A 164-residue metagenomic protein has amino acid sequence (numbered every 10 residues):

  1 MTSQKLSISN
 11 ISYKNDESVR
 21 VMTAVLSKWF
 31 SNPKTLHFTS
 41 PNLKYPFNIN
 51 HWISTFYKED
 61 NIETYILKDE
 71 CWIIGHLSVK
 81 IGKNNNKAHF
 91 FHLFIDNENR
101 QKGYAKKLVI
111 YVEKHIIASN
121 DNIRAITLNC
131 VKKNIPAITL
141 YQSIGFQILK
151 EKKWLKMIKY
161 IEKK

Functional and structural regions predicted by a protein language model:
S3-H92, D96-E98, V109-Y111, H115 (+2 more regions): Acetyl-CoA-dependent GNAT
T55-Y57, V112, R124-T127, T139: A general structural signal for short secondary-structure boundary/capping elements
E59-N61, I123, G145: Amphipathic, soluble alpha/beta structural segments
N86, F146, K159: Conserved SAM-binding loop
R100, N122, I126-I138, W154-E162: Conserved beta-strand-loop-alpha-helix junction that forms the acyl-donor binding cleft
G103: Glycine-rich phosphate-binding loop
K106, K132-K150: Conserved active-site alpha-helix within GNAT-family acetyltransferase domains
